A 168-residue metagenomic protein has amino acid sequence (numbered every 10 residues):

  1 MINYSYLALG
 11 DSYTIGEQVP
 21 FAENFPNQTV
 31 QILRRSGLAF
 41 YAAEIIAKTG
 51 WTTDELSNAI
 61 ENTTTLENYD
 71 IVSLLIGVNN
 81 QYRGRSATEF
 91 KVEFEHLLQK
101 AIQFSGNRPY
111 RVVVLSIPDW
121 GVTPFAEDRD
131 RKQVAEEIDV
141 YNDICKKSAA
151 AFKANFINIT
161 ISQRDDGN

Functional and structural regions predicted by a protein language model:
M1-T49, A59-N68: Serine-esterase "nucleophile elbow" of acetyl-processing enzymes
Y13, G50-T52, D119, Q163: Residue-level detector of flexible, active-site-proximal loop/helix-junction positions within diverse enzyme catalytic
E17-Q18, D54, R83: Short N-terminal helix/helix-N-cap motif within the alpha/beta-hydrolase-1
K48-T52, Q133-V134: Short, flexible loop segments at the rims of nucleotide/cofactor-binding pockets, characterized by
N58-N168: Alpha-helical cap/lid subdomain in secreted, periplasmic, or secretory-pathway luminal O-acyl-processing enzymes
